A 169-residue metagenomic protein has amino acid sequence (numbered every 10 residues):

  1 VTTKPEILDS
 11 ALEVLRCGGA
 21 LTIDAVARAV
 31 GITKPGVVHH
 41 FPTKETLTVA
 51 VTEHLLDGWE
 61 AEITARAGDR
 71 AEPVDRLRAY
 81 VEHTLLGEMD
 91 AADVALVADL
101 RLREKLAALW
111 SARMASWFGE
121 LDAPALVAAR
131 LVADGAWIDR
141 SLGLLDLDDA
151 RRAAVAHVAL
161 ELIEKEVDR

Functional and structural regions predicted by a protein language model:
V1-T2, D9, K165-R169: Actinobacteria-biased recognition of intrinsically disordered, low-complexity terminal regions
T3-L15, V26, V51-L55, W59: Generic hydrophobic, amphipathic alpha-helix propensity
E6, V14-T46: Helix-turn-helix
S10-C17, E62-A65, V132-D139: Solvent-exposed, amphipathic alpha-helical segments
V51, L55, W59, P73 (+1 more regions): Hydrophobic/aromatic residues within well-ordered alpha-helical segments
D57-D93: Hydrophobic alpha-helical connector segments
Y80-T84, A92-D99, A129-A136: Short alpha-helical scaffolding segments that buttress acidic/His motifs in well-ordered protein cores
R103-R169: Hydrophobic/aromatic-rich alpha-helical bundle segments in the mid-to-C-terminal region
